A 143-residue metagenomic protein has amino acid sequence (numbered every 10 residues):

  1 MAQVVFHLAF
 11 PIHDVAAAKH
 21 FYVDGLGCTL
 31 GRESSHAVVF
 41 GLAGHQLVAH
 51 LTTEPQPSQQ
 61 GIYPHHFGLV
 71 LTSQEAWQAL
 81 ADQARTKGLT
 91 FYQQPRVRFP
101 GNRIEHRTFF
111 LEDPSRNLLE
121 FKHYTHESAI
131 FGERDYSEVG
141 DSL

Functional and structural regions predicted by a protein language model:
M1-A16, F67, T125-L143: N-terminal beta-strand motif that seeds the catalytic metal site of vicinal oxygen chelate
A2-V4, Q60-P64, N102-R103: Short glycine-enriched loop/turn motifs at secondary-structure junctions
H7-A9, V39, H66-G68, T108-F110: Short aromatic/hydrophobic contact patches that present stacked aromatics for nucleic-acid/ligand binding
D14-T29: Amphipathic alpha-helical segments
V15-A16, G68-S115: Vicinal oxygen chelate
G27-E33, T90-P95: Short secondary-structure junctions
T29-I62, L118-H123: Conserved short beta-strand elements that form part of the metal-binding/catalytic scaffold of enzyme active sites
R103-I104, F121-S128: Short beta->alpha transition motifs characteristic of CBS
